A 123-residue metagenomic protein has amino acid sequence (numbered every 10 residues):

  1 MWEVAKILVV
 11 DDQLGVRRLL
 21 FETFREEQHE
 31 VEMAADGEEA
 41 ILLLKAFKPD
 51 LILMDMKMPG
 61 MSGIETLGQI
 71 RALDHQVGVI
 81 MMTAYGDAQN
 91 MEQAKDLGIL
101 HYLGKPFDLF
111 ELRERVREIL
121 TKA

Functional and structural regions predicted by a protein language model:
L14-E32: Two-component/phosphorelay signaling modules centered on CheY-like receiver
D36-E39, S62-E65: Acidic catalytic/metal-coordinating carboxylates
F47-L53: Active-site beta3 strand of CheY-like receiver
M58: Receiver (REC) domain active-site loop signature in two-component systems and cognate sites in sensor histidine kinases
E65, G86-H101: Alpha4 helix (beta4-alpha4-beta5 surface) of REC/receiver domains from two-component response regulators
Q89, F107-V116: C-terminal output helix
